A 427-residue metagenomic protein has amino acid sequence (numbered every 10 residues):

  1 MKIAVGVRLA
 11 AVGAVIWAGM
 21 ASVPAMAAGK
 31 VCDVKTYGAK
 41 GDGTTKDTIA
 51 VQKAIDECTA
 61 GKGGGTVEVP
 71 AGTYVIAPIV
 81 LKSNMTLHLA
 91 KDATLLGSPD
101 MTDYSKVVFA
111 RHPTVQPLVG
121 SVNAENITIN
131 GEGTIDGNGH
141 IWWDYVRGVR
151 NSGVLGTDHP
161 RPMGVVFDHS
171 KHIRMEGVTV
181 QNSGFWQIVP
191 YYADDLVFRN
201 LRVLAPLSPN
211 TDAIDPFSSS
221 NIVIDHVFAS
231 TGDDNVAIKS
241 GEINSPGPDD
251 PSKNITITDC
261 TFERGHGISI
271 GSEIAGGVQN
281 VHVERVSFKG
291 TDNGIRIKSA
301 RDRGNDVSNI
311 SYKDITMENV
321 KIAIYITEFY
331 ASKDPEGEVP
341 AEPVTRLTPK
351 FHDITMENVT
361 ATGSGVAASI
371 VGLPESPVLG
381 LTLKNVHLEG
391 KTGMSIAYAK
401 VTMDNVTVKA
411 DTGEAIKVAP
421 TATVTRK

Functional and structural regions predicted by a protein language model:
M1-V12: Bacterial N-terminal signal peptides that target proteins for export
I16-A25: C-terminal segment of classical bacterial N-terminal signal peptides
P24-K427: Extracellular/periplasmic carbohydrate-active domains that bind, remodel, or depolymerize complex polysaccharides
